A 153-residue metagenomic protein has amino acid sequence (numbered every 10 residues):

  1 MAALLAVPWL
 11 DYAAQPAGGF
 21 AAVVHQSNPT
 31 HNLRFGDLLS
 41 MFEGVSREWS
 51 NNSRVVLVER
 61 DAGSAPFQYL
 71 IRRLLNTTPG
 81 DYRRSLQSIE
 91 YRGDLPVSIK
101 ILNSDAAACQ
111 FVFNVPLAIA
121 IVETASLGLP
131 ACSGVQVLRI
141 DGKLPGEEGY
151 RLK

Functional and structural regions predicted by a protein language model:
M1-P8: Bacterial N-terminal signal peptides
L10-A14: Signal peptide cleavage region of secreted peptide precursors
Q15-K153: Exported/periplasmic ABC-transporter solute-binding proteins
